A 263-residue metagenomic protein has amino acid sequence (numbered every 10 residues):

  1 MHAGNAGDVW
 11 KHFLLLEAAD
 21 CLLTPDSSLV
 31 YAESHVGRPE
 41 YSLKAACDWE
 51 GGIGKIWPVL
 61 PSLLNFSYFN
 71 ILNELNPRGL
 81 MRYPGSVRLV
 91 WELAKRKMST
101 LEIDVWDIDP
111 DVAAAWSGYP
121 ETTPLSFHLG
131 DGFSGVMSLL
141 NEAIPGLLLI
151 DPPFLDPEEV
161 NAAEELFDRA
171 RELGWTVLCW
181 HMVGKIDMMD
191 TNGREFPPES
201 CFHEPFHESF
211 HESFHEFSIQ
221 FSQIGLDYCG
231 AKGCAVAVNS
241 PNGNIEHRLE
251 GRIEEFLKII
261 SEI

Functional and structural regions predicted by a protein language model:
M1-I263: Class I S-adenosyl-L-methionine-dependent methyltransferase catalytic core
